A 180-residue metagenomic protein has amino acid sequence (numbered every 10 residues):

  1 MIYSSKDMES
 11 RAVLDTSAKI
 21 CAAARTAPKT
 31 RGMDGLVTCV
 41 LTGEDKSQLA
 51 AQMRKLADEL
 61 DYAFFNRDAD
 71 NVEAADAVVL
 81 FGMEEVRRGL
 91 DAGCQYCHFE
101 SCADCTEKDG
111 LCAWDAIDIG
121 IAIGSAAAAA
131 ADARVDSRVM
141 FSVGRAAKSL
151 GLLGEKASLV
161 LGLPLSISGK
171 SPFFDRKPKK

Functional and structural regions predicted by a protein language model:
M1-K180: Acidic, surface-exposed loops and disordered segments
